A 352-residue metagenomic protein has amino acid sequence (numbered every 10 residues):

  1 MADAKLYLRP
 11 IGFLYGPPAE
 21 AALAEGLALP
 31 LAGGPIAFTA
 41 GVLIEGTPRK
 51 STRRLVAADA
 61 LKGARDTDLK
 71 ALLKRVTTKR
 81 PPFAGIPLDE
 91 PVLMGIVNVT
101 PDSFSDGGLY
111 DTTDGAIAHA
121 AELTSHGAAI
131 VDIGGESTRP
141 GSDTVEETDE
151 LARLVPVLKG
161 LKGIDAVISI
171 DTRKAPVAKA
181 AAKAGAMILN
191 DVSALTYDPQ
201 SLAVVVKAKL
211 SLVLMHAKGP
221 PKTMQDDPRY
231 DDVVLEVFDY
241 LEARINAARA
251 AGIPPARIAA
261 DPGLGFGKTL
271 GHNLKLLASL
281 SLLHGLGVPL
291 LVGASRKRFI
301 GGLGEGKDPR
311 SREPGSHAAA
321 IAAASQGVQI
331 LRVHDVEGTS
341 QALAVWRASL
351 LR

Functional and structural regions predicted by a protein language model:
M1-P35, A84, L88, F104-H119 (+5 more regions): Active-site-adjacent loop and "lid" segments of alpha/beta metabolic enzymes
T39-L43: Short polybasic amphipathic segments
I44-P87: Non-catalytic propeptide/linker segments at domain boundaries
L88-M94: A short, charged/proline- and glycine-enriched loop that marks the coil->beta-strand transition at the N-terminal
A118-G134, Q326: Catalytic domains of carbohydrate-active enzymes, especially glycoside hydrolases
P254-R257: Short acidic capping loops at alpha-helix termini that bridge into adjacent secondary structure
